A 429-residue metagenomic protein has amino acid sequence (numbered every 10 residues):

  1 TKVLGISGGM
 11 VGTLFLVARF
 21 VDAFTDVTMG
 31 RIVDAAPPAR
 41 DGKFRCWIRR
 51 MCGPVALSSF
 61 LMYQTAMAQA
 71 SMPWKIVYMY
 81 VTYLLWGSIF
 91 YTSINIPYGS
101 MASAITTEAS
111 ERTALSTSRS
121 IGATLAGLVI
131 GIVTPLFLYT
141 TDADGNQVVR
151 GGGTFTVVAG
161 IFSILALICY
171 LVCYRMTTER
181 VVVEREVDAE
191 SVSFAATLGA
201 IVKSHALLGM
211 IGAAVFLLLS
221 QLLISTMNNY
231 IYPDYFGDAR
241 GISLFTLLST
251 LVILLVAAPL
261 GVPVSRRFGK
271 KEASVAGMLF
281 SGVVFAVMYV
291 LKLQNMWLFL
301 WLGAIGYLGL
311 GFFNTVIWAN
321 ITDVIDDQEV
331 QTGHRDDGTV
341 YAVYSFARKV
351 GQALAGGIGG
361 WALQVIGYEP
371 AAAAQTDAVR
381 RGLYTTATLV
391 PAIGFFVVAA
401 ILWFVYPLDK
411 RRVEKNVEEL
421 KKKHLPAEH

Functional and structural regions predicted by a protein language model:
T1-H429: Membrane-embedded alpha-helical bundles of multi-pass transporters/translocases, especially carrier/permease families
